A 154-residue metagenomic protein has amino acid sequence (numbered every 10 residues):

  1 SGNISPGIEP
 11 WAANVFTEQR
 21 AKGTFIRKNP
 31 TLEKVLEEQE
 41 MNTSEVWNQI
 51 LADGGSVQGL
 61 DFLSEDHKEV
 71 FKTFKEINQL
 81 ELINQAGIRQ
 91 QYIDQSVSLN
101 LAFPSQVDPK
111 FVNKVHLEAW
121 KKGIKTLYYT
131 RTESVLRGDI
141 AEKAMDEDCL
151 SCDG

Functional and structural regions predicted by a protein language model:
S1-G154: Catalytic alpha/beta core of large soluble enzyme barrels
